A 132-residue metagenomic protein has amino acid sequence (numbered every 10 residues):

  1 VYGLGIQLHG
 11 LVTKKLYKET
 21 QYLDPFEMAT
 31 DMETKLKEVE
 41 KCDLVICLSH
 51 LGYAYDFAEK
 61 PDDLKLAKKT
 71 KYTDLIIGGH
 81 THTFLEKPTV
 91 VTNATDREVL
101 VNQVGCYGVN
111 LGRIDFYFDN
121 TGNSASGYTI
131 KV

Functional and structural regions predicted by a protein language model:
V1-V132: Acidic, metal/ion-coordinating pockets
